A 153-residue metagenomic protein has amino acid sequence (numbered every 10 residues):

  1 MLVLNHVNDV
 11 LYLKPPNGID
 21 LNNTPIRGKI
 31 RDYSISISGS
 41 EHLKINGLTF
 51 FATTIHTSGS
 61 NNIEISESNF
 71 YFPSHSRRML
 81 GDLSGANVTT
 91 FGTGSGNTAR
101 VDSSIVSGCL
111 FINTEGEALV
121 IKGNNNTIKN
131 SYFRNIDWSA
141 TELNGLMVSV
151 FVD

Functional and structural regions predicted by a protein language model:
M1-G39, K44-F50, R77, D82-L83 (+1 more regions): Right-handed parallel beta-helix/beta-spiral solenoid domain characteristic of secreted/periplasmic
D20, E142-N144, D153: Acidic side chains
R27-K44, A52-I63, G94-A99, I121: Extracellular beta-strand-rich solenoid/capping regions of secreted or surface-exposed proteins that bind or remodel
D32-Y33, A52-T57, S74-L83, T93-G94 (+2 more regions): Short glycine/acidic-rich loop motifs that flank beta-strands on beta-rich extracellular proteins
E41-F51, N61-S74, S84, R100-G116 (+2 more regions): Right-handed parallel beta-helix
S84-S104, G145-L146: Glycine-rich, flexible loop segments associated with nucleotide phosphate handling
